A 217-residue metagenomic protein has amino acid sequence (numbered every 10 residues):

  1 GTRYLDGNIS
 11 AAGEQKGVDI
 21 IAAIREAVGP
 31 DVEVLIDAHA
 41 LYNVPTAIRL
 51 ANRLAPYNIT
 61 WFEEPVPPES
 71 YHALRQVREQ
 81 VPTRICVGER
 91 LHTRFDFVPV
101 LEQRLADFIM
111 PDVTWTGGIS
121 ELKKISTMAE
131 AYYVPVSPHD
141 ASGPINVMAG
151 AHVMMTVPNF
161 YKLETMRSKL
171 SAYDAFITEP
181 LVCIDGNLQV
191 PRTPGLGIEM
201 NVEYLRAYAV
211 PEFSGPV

Functional and structural regions predicted by a protein language model:
G1-R75, Q80: Metal-dependent enolase-superfamily TIM-barrel catalytic cores that perform enediolate-based chemistry
R25-V28, N58, M154-P158, A209-E212: Structural signal for hydrophobic packing residues in well-ordered secondary-structure cores of soluble enzyme domains
N52, N58, P67-N187, P191: Shared catalytic-loop signature of beta/alpha-barrel
I177-V217: C-terminal extensions of enzymes
